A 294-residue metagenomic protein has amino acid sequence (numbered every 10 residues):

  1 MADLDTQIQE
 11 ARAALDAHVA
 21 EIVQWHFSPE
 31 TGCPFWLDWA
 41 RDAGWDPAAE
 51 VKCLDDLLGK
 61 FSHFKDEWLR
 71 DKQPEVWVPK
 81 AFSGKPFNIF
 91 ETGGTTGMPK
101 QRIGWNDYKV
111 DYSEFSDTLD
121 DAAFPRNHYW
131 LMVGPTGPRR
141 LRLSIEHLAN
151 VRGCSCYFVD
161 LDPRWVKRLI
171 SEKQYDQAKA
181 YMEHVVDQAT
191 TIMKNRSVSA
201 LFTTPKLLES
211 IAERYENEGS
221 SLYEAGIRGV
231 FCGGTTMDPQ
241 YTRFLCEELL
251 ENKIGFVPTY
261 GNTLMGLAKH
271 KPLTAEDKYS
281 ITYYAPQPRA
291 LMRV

Functional and structural regions predicted by a protein language model:
M1-E91, G97-Y129, G134-P138, V151 (+2 more regions): Nucleotide 5′-phosphate-binding alpha/beta core
V76-P79, A275-T282: Short, P/G- and charge-enriched loop/turn segments at secondary-structure junctions
D107-S113, Y129-E209: AMP-binding/adenylate-forming
R142-R152, R214-Y215, R243-L249: Short, aromatic/basic amphipathic alpha-helical patches
A200, E216-A275: Gly/Ser/Thr-rich phosphate-binding loop
K206, I211-A212, I227, A268 (+1 more regions): An extended, acidic
K278-V294: Adenylate-forming AMP-binding core of the ANL superfamily, especially NRPS adenylation
